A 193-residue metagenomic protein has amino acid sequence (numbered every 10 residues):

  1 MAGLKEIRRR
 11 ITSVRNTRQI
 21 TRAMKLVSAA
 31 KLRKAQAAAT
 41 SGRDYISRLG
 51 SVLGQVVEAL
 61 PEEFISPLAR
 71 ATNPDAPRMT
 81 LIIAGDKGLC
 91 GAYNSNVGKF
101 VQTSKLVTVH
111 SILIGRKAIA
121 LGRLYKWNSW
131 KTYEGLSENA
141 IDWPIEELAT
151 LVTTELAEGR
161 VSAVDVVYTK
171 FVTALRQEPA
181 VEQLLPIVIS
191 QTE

Functional and structural regions predicted by a protein language model:
A2-E193: Conserved loop-to-helix interface motifs that mediate assembly, gating, or partner/ligand docking in ancient ring
